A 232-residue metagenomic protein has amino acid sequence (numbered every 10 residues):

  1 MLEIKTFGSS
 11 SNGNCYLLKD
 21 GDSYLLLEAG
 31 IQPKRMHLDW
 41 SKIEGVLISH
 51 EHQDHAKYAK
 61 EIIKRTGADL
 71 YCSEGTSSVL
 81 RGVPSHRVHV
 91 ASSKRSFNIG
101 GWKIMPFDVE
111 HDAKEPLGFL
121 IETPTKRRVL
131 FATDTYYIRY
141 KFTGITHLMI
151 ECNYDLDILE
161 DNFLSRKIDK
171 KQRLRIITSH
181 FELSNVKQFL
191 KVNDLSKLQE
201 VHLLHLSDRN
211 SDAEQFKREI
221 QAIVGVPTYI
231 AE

Functional and structural regions predicted by a protein language model:
M1-D39, L117-T133, H147: Conserved beta-strand hairpin/beta-sheet module of binuclear metal-dependent hydrolase folds, prominently
G8-S9, A29-I31, E51, V109-D112 (+3 more regions): Active-site metal-binding loops of divalent metal-dependent hydrolases
N12, H52-A56, S77-V79, A113-K114 (+3 more regions): Active-site environment of divalent metal-dependent phosphoester hydrolases
Q32-T76: Active-site metal-binding motif and surrounding structural segment of the metallo-beta-lactamase
K57-T66, S77-V83, S211-E219: Metal-dependent catalytic neighborhoods of phosphoester/phosphodiester hydrolases
C72-K126: Metallo-beta-lactamase
R95, G101-H111, T123-R127, T135-Y137 (+1 more regions): Conserved catalytic scaffold of divalent metal-dependent phosphoesterases
T143-E232: Cap/insert and terminal regions of metallo-dependent hydrolase folds
